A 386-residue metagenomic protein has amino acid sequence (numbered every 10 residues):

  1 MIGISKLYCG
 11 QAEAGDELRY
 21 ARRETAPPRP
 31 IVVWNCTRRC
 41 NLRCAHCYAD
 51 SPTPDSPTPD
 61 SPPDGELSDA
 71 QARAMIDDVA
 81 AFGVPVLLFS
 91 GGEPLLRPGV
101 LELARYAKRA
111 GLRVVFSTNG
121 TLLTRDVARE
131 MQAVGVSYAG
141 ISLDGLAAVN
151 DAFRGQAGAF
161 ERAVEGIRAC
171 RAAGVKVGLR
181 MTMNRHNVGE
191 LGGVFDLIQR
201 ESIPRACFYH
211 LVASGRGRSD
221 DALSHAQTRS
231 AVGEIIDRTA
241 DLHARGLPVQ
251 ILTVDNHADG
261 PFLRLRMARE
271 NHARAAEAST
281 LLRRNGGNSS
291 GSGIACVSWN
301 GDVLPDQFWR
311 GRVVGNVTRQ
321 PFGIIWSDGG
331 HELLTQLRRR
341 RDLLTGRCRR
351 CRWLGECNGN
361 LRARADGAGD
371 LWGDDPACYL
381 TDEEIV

Functional and structural regions predicted by a protein language model:
M1-V33, A81, H331: N-terminal [4Fe-4S]-dependent radical SAM core
T25-D69: Canonical Radical SAM [4Fe-4S] cluster-binding loop centered on the CxxxCxxC motif and its immediate flanking residues
V33-C36, C40, L344-R347, W353 (+1 more regions): Short metal-coordination and nucleic-acid-contact micro-motifs, chiefly zinc-binding Cys/His arrays
A49-G65, R310-R312, L354-V386: Iron-sulfur (Fe-S) cluster-binding segments and ferredoxin-like electron-carrier domains, especially [2Fe-2S]
E66-A226: Radical SAM/AdoMet-radical enzyme domain recognition
Q227-E277, D302-N358, A363: C-terminal accessory region of radical SAM enzymes
N288-S292: Short, small/polar residue-rich loop motifs at catalytic or cofactor-binding pockets
V297-S298: Short, acidic, Ser/Thr-enriched surface-loop or helix-capping motifs
